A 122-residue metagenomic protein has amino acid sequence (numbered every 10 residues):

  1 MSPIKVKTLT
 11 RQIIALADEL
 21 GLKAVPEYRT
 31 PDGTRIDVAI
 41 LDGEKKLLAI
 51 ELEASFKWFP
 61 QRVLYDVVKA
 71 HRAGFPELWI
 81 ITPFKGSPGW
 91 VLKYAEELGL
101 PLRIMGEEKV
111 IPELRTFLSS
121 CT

Functional and structural regions predicted by a protein language model:
M1-D32, L41: Acidic-basic catalytic patches of nuclease active cores, encompassing PD-(D/E)XK and other metal-cofactor nuclease
I13-G21, V91-L98, L118-C121: Hydrophobic, Leu/Ile/Phe/Ala-enriched alpha-helical segments that form helix-helix packing faces
Y28-T30, E53-F56: Short beta->alpha junction loops
G33-R35, P60, S87-G89, I111-L114: Short, well-ordered alpha-helical microsegments
I36-A49: Active-site beta-strand-loop-beta-strand hairpin of nuclease catalytic cores that positions key catalytic residues
V38-I40, I80, R115: Short beta-strand element of the conserved SAM-dependent methyltransferase core
L47, A54-I104: Catalytic cores of nucleic-acid endonucleases
L98-T122: Charged, structured surface patches that assemble and position nucleic-acid processing machinery
